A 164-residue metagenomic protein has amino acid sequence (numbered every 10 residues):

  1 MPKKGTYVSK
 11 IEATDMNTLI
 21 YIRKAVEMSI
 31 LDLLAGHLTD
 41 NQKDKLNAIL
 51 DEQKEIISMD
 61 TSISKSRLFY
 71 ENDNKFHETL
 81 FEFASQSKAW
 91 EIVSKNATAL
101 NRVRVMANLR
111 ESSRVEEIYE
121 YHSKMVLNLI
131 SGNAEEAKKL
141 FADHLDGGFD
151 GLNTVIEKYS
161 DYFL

Functional and structural regions predicted by a protein language model:
M1-H37, N41, K45, E82 (+3 more regions): Short linear motifs at protein or domain termini
T14, G36, D40-A107, I118-L127 (+1 more regions): Conserved amphipathic alpha-helical segments that form helical-bundle/coiled-coil interaction surfaces
R114-E116: Active-site loop of classical SDR/Rossmann-like NAD(P)-dependent oxidoreductases, centered on the catalytic Tyr-X3-Lys
